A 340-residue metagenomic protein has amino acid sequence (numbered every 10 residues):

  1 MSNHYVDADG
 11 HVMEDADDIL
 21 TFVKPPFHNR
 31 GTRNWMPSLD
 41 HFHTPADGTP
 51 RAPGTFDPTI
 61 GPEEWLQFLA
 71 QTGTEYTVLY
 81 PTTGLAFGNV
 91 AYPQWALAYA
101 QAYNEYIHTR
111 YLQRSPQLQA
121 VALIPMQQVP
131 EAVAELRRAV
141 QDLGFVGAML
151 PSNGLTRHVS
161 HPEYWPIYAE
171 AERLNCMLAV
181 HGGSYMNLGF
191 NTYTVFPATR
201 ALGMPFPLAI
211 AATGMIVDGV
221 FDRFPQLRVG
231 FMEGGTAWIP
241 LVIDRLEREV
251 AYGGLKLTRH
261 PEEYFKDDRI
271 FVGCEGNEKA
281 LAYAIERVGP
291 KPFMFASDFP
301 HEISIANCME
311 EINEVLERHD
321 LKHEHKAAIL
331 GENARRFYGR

Functional and structural regions predicted by a protein language model:
S2-V6, D15-Y76, E105-Q113, A134-R138 (+7 more regions): Mid-to-C-terminal alpha-helical segments outside catalytic/metal-binding sites
V6-A8, Q94, I124-E131, T156: Alpha-helical scaffold segments that form or flank carboxylate-/histidine-based iron centers
A16-L20, V90-A91, F190-Y193, L241-R245 (+1 more regions): Short aromatic-enriched loop/helix-cap "lid" or pocket-rim segments at secondary-structure transitions that line
G48-G54, L66-V90, Q117-P125, V146-L150: Divalent metal-dependent hydrolysis catalytic cores, especially in the metallo-beta-lactamase
I60, P81-A102, T109-S115, P125 (+1 more regions): Active-site-proximal, glycine-rich beta->alpha crossover segments in alpha/beta enzymes that shape flexible
T82, M126, G182-N187, N277 (+1 more regions): Short glycine-enriched loops at secondary-structure junctions
A96-Y103, S160-P166: Charged helix-capping and loop-helix junction motifs
L112-Q119, P130, E135-M294: Catalytic pocket-lining loop regions of alpha/beta-barrel enzymes, especially the amidohydrolase/enolase/GH5 lineages
